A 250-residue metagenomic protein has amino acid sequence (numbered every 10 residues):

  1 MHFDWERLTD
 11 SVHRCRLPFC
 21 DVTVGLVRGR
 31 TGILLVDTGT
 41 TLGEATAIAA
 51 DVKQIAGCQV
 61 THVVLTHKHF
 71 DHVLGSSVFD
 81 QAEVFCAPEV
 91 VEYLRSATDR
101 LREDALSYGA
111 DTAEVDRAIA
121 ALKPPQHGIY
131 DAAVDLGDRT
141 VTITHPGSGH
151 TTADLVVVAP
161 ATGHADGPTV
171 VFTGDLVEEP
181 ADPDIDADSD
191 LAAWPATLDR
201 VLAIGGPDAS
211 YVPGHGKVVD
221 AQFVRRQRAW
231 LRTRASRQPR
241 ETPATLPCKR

Functional and structural regions predicted by a protein language model:
F3-A50, L155-G174: Conserved beta-strand hairpin/beta-sheet module of binuclear metal-dependent hydrolase folds, prominently
R7, E92-H145: Metallo-beta-lactamase
S11, V27, D37, V52 (+9 more regions): Divalent metal-coordination and catalytic microenvironments
V36-T38, T61-H69, F85-P88, P146 (+2 more regions): Active-site neighborhood of phospho(di)ester-bond hydrolases with catalytic His/Asp-centered motifs
T41-G43, K68-L74, V91-R95, T151-D154 (+2 more regions): Active-site environment of divalent metal-dependent phosphoester hydrolases
G43-C86, H127-G128, G206-P207: Active-site metal-binding motif and surrounding structural segment of the metallo-beta-lactamase
H127-D182, A187: Ligand/cofactor pocket segment of small-molecule handling proteins
V158-A159, H164-A165, T169, D186 (+1 more regions): Divalent-metal (often Zn2+) His-rich catalytic cores of metallo-beta-lactamase-fold enzymes
